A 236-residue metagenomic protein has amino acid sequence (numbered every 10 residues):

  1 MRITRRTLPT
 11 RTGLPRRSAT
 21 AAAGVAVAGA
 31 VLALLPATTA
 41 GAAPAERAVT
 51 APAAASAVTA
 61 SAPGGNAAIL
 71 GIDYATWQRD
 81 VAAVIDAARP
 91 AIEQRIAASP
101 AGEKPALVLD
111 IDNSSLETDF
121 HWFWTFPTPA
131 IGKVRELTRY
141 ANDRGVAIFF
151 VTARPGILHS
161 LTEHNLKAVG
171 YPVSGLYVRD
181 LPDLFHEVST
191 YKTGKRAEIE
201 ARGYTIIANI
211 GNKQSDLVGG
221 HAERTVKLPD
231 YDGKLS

Functional and structural regions predicted by a protein language model:
R2-L109: Non-catalytic pre-domain segments flanking phosphatase-related domains
R6, E46-R47, A51-T59, H159-S236: C-terminal cap/substrate-recognition subdomain and adjoining C-terminal extension of metal-dependent phosphatase-like
A62-A75, L116-W122, R144, Y177-R179: Acidic/histidine-rich, surface-exposed loop or edge segments in extracytoplasmic proteins
A75-A82, D86, G102, W124-G132 (+4 more regions): Soluble non-cytosolic domains of exported or imported proteins
D86, P90, G132, E136-R139 (+2 more regions): Solvent-exposed, polar/charged alpha-helical surfaces in well-ordered, non-transmembrane soluble domains, broadly
I96-A106, I148-R154, L176-V178, I207-I210: Surface-exposed patches in mature extracellular/periplasmic domains of secreted proteins
P105-H121, T152: Asp-based phosphoryl-transfer active-site loop
N113, T138-L166, Y177-R179, N212: Substrate-recognition element of Asp-dependent hydrolases with the DxDx(T/V) motif
